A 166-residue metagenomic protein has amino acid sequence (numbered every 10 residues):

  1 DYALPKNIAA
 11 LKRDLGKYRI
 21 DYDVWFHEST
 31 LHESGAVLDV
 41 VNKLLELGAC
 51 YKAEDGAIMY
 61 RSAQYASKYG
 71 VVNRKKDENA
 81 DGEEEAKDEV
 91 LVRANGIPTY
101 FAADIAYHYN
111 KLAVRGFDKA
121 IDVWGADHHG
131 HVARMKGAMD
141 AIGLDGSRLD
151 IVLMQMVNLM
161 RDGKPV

Functional and structural regions predicted by a protein language model:
D1: Active-site and adjacent loop segments of nucleotide-processing enzymes that use two-metal-ion phosphate chemistry
L4-V166: Alpha-helical recognition segments enriched in aromatics with Gly/Pro capping that present substrate-recognition
